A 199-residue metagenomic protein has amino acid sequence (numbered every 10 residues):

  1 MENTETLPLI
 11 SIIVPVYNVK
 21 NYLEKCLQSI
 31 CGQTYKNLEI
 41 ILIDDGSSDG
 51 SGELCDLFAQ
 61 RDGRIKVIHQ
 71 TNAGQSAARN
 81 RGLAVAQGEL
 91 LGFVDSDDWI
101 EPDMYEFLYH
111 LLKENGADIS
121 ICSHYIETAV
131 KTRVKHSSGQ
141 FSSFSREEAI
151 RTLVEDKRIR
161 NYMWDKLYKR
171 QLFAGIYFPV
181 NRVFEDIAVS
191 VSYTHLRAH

Functional and structural regions predicted by a protein language model:
M1-R197: Nucleotide-sugar donor-binding/catalytic module of glycosyltransferases that assemble extracellular/cell-envelope
